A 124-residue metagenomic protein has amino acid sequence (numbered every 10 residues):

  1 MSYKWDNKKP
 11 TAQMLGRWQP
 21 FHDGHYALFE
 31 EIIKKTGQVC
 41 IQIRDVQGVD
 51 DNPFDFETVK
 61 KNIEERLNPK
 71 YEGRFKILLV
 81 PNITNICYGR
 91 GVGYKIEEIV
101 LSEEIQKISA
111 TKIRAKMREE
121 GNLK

Functional and structural regions predicted by a protein language model:
M1-K124: Nucleotidyltransferase catalytic core that binds NTPs
